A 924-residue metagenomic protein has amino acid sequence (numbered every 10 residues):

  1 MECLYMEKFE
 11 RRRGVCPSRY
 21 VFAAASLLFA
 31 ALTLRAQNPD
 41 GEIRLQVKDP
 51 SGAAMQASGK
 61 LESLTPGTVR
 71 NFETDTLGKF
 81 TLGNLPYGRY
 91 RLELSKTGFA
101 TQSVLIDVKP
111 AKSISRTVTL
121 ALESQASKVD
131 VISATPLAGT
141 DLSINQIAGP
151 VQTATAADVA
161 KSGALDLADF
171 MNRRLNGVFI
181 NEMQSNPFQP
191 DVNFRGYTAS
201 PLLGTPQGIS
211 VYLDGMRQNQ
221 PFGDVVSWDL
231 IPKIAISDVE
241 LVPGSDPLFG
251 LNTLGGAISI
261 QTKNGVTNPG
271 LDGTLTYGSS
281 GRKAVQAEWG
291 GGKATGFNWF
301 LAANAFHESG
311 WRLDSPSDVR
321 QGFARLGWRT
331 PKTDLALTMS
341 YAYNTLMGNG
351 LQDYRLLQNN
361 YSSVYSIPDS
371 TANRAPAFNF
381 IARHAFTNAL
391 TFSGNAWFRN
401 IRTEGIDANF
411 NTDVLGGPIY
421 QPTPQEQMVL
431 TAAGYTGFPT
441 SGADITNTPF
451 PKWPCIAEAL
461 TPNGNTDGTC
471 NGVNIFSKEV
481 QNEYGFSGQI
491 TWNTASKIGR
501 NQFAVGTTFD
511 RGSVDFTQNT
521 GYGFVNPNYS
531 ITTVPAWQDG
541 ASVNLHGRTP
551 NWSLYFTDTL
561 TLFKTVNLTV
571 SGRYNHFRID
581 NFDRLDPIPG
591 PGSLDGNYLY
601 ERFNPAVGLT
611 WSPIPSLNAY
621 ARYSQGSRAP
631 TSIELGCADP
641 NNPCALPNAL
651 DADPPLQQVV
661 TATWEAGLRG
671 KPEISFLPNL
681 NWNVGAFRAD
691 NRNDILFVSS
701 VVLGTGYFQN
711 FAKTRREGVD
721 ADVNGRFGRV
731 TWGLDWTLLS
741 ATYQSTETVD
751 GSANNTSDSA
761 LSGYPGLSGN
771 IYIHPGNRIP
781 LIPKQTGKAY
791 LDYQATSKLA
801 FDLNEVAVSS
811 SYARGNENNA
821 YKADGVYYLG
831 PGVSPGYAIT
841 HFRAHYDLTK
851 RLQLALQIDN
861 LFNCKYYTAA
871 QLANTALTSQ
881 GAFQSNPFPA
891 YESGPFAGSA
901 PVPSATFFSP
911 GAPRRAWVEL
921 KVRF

Functional and structural regions predicted by a protein language model:
C3, L32-S133, L137: Periplasm-facing N-terminal accessory domains of Gram-negative outer-membrane beta-barrel systems
F99-A100, I106-R116, K128-A138, L142-L203 (+4 more regions): Periplasmic N-terminal accessory/gating domains of Gram-negative outer-membrane beta-barrel systems
G196, Q218-Q220, D229-T274, R923: A beta-strand signature from Gram-negative outer-membrane beta-barrel systems, especially the internal plug domain
Y277-H307, R312-N349, P368-T391, Y555 (+1 more regions): Transmembrane beta-barrel wall of Gram-negative outer-membrane proteins
D334-A336, R374-R584, N683, R726 (+1 more regions): Face-selective signature of the C-terminal outer-membrane beta-barrel domain
A385, T391-W397, I401-N409, S612 (+5 more regions): Membrane-embedded beta-barrel scaffold of Gram-negative outer-membrane proteins
T491-W492, F563-L568, F676-R692, Y707-E817 (+1 more regions): Gram-negative outer-membrane beta-barrel transporters
S627, K798, V806-N819, H845-F924: C-terminal beta-signal and adjacent terminal beta-strands/loops of Gram-negative outer-membrane beta-barrel proteins
